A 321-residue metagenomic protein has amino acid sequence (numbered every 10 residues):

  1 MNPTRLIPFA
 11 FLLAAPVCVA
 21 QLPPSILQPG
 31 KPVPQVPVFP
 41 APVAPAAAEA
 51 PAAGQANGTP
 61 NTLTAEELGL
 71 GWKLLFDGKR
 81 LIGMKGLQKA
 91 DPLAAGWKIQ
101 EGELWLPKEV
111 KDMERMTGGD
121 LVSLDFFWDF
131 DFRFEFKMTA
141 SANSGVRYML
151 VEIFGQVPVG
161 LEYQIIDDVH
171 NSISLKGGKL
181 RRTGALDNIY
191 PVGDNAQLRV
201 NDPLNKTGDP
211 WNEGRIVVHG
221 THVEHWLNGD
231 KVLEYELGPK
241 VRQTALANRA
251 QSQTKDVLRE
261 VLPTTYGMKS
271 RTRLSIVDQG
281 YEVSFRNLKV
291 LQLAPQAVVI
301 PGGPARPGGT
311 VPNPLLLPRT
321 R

Functional and structural regions predicted by a protein language model:
M1-R5: Positively charged n-region of N-terminal signal peptides that target proteins for export
L6-F9, Q28: Serine/threonine-rich, low-complexity intrinsically disordered segments
P8-C18: Bacterial N-terminal signal peptides
L22-R321: Carbohydrate-interacting regions of secretory-pathway proteins
